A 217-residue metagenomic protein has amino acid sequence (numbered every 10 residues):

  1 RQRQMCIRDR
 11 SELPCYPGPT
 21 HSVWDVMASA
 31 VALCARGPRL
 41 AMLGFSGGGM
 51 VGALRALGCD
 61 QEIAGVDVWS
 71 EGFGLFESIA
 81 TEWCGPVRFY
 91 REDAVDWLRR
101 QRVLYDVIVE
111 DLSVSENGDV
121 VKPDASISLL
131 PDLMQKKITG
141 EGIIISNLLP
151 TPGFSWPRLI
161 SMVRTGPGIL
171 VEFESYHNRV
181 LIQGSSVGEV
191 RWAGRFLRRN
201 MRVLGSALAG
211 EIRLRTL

Functional and structural regions predicted by a protein language model:
Q2-I7, G140: Short, small-residue-biased leader/transition segments that mark boundaries at the very start of proteins
R8, P150-L217: Class I S-adenosyl-L-methionine
Y16-E141, P152-I160, R164, L170 (+1 more regions): The AdoMet/dcAdoMet-binding core of the Class I SAM-like
